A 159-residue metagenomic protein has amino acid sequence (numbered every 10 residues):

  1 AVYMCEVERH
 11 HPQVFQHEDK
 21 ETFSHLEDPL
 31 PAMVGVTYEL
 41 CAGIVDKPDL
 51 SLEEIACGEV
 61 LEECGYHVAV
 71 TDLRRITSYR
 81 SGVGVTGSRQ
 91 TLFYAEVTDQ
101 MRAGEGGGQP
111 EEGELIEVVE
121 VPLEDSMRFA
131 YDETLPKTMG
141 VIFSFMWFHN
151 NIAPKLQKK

Functional and structural regions predicted by a protein language model:
A1-G58, T77-R80, R102, G106-E112 (+1 more regions): Conserved Nudix-box catalytic region and its N-terminal flanking loop in Nudix hydrolases and closely related
E6, E96-V97: Residue-level signal for short segments within beta-strands and strand-turn junctions of well-structured beta-sheet
P29-A32, G65-H67, G82-V85: Short, conserved, surface-exposed binding loops centered on an aromatic residue
V36, R75, Y79, V83-T86 (+3 more regions): Nudix hydrolase/Nudix homology domain
E53, G58-G65, A95: Extended, acidic-biased charged interface segments
H67-I76: A short coil-to-beta-strand element that immediately follows conserved catalytic motifs
